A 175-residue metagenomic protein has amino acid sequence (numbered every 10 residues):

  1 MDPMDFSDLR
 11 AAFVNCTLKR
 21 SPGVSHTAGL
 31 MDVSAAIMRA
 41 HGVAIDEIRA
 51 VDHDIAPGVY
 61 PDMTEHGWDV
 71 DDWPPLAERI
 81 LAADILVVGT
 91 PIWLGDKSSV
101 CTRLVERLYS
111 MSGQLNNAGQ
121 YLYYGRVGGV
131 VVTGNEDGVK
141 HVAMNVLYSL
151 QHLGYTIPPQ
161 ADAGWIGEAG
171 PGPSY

Functional and structural regions predicted by a protein language model:
M1-A118: N-terminal beta1-alpha1-beta2 submodule of the flavodoxin-like/Rossmannoid cofactor-binding fold
M1-D5, T156-Y175: C-terminal and late-domain segments of enzyme folds
S25, N117-G167: Short, glycine-/small-residue-rich phosphate/pyrophosphate-handling segment
W73-A83, Q120-Y123, N145-L153, P171-Y175: Short, surface-exposed, charge-dense and proline/glycine-enriched linear segments
W93-L94, D137, S174-Y175: A general structural signal for short secondary-structure boundary/capping elements
